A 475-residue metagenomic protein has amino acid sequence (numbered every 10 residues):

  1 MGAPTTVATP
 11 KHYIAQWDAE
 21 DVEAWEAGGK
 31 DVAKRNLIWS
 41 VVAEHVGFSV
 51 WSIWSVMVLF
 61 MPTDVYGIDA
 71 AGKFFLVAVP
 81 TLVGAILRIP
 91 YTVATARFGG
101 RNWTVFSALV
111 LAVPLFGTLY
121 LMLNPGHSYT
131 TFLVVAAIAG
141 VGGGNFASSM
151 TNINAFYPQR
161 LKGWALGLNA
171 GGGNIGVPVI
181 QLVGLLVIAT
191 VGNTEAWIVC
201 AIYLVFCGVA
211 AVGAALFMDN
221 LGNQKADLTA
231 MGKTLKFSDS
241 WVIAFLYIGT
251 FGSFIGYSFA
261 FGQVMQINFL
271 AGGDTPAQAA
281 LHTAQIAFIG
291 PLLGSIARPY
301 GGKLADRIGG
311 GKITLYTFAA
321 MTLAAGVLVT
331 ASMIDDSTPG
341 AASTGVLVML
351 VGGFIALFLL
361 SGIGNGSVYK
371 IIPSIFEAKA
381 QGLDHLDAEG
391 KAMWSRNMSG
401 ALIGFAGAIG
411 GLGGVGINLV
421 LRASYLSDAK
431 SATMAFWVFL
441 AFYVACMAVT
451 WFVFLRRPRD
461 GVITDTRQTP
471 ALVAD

Functional and structural regions predicted by a protein language model:
W54-L59, S238-S295, P299, G362-N365 (+2 more regions): Extracytoplasmic gate region of multi-pass secondary transporters
F75-V93, F288-G301: Central cavity-lining transmembrane alpha-helices of secondary-active solute carriers, predominantly the Major
I86-Y129: Conserved MFS/SLC helix-loop-helix module at the cytosolic interface between two early adjacent transmembrane helices
L109-P125, A319-S343: C-terminal ends and interior cores of transmembrane alpha-helices in multi-pass membrane transporters/permeases
S128-G144, P339-N365: Hydrophobic core of transmembrane alpha-helices in multi-pass small-molecule transporters, especially MFS/SLC-type
F132-G172: Cytoplasmic helix-loop-helix junction between adjacent transmembrane helices in 12-TM secondary transporters
G143, G163-I188, I403-I417: Glycine-rich segments within core transmembrane alpha-helices of 12-TM secondary carriers
N169-D219: Helix-loop-helix hairpin linking two adjacent transmembrane segments in secondary transporters
